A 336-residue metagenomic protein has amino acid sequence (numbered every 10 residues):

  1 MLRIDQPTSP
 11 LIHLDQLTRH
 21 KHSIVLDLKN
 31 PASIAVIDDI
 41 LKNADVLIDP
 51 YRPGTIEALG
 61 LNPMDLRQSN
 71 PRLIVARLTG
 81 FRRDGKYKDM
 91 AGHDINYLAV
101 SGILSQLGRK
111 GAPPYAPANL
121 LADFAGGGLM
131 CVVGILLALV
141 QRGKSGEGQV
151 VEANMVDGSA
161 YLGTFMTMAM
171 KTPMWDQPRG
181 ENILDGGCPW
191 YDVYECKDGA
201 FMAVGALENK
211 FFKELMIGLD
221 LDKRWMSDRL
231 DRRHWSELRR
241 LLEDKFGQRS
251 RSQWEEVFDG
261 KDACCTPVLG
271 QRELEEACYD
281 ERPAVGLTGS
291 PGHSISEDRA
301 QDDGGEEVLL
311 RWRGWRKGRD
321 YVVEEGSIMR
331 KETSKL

Functional and structural regions predicted by a protein language model:
M1-I4, G146: Short beta-strand "acidic-cap" motif of Rossmann-like dinucleotide-binding folds
H13-Q68: A structured beta-alpha segment of the ubiquitous adenosine-cofactor-binding alpha/beta core
N43-A44, P71-I74, G260-C265: Alpha-to-beta junction loops
E57-M202, A206-L207: Active-site-adjacent "lid/gating" segments in soluble enzymes
W190-K261, C265: Aromatic-enriched alpha-helical interface/lid elements that frame and gate functional surfaces
E255, D259-D298: A glycine-rich dinucleotide-binding beta-alpha-beta segment and adjacent secondary-structure elements that constitute
E281-K335: Flexible, small-/acidic-enriched active-site or ligand-binding loops
